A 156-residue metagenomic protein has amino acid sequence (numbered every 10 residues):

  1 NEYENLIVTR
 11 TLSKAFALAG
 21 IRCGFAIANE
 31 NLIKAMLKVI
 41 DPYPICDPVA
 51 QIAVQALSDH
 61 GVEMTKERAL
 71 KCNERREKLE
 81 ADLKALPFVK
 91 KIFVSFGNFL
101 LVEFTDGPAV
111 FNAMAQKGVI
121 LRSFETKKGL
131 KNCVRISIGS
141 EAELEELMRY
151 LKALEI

Functional and structural regions predicted by a protein language model:
N5-L83: PLP-dependent aminotransferase class I/II
V8, P87-K91, V119-E125: A short linear hydrophobic-aromatic micro-motif
G20, F96-G97, K128-N132: Short acidic/glycine-enriched loop/turn segments that link adjacent beta-strands
A28, V102-T105, I138-S140: Short beta-strand-to-loop capping motifs
C72-N73, L83-K117: Conserved PLP-binding catalytic core of the aspartate aminotransferase-like
Q116-K117, T126-I156: PLP-dependent enzyme catalytic core of the Aspartate aminotransferase-like
